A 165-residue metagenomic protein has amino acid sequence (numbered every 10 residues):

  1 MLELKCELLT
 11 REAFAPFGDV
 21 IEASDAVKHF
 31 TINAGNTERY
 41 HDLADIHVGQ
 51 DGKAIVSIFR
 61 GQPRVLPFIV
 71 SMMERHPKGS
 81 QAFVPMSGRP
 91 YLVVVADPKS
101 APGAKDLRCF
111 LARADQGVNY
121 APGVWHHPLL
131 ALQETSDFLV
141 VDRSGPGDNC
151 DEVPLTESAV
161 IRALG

Functional and structural regions predicted by a protein language model:
M1-C109, Q133, V141-D142, P146-T156 (+1 more regions): Non-catalytic, conserved peripheral segments adjacent to functional cores
Q81-V84, G117-V118, L129: His/acidic/aromatic-lined binding-pocket segments of jelly-roll/cupin-type domains and related regulatory beta-sandwich
L92-V93, N119, H127, V140: Short hydrophobic/aromatic-rich beta-strand segments that constitute the beta-sheet cores of beta-sandwich/beta-barrel
L111-W125: Conserved metal-binding segment of the jelly-roll/cupin
G123-L139: Ligand-binding loop in jelly-roll beta-barrel domains
